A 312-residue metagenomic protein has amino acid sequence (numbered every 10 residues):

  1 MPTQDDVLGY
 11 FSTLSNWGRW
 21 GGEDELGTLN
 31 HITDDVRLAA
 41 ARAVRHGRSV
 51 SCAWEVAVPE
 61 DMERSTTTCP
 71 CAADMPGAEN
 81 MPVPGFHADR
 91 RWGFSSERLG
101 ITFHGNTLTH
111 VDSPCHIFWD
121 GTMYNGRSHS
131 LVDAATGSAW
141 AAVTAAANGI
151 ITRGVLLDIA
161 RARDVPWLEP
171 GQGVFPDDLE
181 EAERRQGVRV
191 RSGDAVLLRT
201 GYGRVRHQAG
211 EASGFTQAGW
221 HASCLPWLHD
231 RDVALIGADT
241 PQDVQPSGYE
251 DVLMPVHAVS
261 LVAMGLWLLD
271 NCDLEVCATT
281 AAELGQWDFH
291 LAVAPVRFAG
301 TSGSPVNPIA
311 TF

Functional and structural regions predicted by a protein language model:
M1-F312: Active-/binding-site microenvironments in catalytic and ligand-binding cores
